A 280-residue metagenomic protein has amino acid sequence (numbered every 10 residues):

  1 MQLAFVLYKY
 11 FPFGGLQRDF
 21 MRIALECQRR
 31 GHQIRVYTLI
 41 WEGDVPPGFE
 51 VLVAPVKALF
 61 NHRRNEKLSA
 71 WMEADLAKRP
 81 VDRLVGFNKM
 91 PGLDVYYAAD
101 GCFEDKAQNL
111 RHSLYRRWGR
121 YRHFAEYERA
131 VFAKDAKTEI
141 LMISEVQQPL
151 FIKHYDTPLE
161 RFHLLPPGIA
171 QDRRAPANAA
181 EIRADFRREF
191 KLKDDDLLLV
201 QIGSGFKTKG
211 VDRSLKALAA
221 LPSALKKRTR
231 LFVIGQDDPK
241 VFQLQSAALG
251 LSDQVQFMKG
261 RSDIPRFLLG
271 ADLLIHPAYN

Functional and structural regions predicted by a protein language model:
R18-R22, L197, Q201-A220: A conserved mid-protein helix/loop that constitutes part of the nucleotide-sugar donor-binding site
L39-W41, I202-F206, R228-Q243: Glycosyltransferase donor-sugar binding loop
R120-I143, Q148-P149, H154: Membrane-proximal helix-turn-helix segments that form the acceptor-binding/catalytic region of lipid-linked
Q148-P176, A180: Helix-loop-beta element that forms the nucleotide-linked donor phosphate-binding surface in glycosyltransferases
A175-L192: A short helix/loop element that forms part of the nucleotide-sugar donor recognition site in Leloir-type
F242-R261: Nucleotide-activated donor-binding/catalytic signature segment of Leloir-type glycosyltransferases, i.e., the conserved
Q256-L273: Short acidic alpha-helix that forms the nucleotide-activated donor recognition element in Leloir-type transferases
G260, Y279-N280: Aromatic "clamp/platform" in nucleotide-sugar-dependent glycosyltransferases that forms part of the donor/acceptor
